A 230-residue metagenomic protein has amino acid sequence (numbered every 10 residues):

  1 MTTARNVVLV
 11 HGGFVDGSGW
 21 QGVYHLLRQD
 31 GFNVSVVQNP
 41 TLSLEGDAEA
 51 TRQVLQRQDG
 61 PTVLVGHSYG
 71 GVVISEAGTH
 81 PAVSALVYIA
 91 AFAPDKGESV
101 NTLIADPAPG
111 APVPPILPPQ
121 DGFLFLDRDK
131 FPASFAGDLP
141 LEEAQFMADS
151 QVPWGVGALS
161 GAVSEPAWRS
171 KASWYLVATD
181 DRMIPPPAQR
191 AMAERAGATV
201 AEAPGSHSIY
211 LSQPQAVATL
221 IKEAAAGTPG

Functional and structural regions predicted by a protein language model:
T2-D59: Active-site catalytic motif of lipid deacylating hydrolases and related acyltransferases
V37-N39, A201-S206: Short glycine-rich catalytic loops that host catalytic nucleophiles or stabilize transition states across multiple
V65-G70, I74: Gly/Ala-rich beta-loop-alpha elbow adjacent to hydrolase catalytic centers
T79-R128, G155-L159, I184, M192: Flexible "cap/lid" loop of the alpha/beta hydrolase fold
L86, W174-D181: Conserved strand-to-loop "acid loop" that flanks and positions the catalytic carboxylate
D149-A167: Active-site nucleophile elbow and catalytic-triad environment of alpha/beta-hydrolase enzymes
S170-V177, V200: Catalytic His-Asp charge-relay segment
T179-P204, L211, A216, E223-A224: Conserved loop-alpha-helix segment in the C-terminal half of the alpha/beta-hydrolase fold that carries the catalytic
